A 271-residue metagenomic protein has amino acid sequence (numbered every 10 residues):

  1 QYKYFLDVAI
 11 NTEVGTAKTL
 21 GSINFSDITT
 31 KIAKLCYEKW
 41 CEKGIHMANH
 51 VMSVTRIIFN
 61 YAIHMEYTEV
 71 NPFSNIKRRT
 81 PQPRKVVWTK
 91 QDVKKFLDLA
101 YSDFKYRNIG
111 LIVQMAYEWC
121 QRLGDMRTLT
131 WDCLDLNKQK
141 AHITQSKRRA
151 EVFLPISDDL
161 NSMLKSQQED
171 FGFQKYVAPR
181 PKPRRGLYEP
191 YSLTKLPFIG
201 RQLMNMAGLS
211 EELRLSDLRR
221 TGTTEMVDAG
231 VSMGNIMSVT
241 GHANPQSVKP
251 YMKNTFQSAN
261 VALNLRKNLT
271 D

Functional and structural regions predicted by a protein language model:
K3-R84, D98-A100: N-terminal core-binding DNA-recognition domain of tyrosine recombinases/integrases
S26, T68-V70, T80-L99, R148-D158 (+1 more regions): DNA breakage-rejoining catalytic core of tyrosine-based enzymes
K43-I45, N49-V51, H64, T68 (+4 more regions): Basic, Lys/Arg- and aromatic-enriched nucleic-acid-binding interface segment
V87, Q145-R149, T240-L265: Catalytic-site neighborhood detector that most strongly recognizes the C-terminal catalytic loop/helix of tyrosine
D98-Y106, W119, L154, D170-Y176 (+1 more regions): Short, basic (Lys/Arg/His-rich) helix/loop patches that form interaction surfaces in the mid-to-C-terminal regions
C133-K140, S210, V231-Y251: Short, polar N-cap/turn motifs at the start of nucleic acid-interacting alpha helices
K138, R180-G186, R266-D271: C-terminal secondary-structure termini that scaffold catalytic or DNA-interacting sites
S146-S166, Q174-R201: C-terminal catalytic core of Y-nucleophile DNA break-rejoin enzymes
